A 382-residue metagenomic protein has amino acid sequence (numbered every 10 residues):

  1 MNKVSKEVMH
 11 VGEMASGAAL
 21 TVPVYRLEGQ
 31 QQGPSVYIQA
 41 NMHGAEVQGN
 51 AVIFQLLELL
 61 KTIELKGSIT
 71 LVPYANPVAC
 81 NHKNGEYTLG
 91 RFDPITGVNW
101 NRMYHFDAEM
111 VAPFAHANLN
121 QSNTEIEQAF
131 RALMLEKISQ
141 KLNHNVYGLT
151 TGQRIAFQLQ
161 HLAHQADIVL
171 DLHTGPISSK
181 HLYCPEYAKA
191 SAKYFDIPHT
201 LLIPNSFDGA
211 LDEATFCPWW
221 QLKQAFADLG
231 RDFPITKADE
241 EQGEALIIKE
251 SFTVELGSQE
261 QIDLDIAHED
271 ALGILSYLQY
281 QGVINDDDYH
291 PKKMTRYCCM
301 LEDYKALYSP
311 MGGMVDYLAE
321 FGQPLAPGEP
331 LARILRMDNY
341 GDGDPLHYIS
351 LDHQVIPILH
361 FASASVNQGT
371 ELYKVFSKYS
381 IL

Functional and structural regions predicted by a protein language model:
M1-L382: Structured catalytic-domain cores with a bias toward divalent-metal coordination
